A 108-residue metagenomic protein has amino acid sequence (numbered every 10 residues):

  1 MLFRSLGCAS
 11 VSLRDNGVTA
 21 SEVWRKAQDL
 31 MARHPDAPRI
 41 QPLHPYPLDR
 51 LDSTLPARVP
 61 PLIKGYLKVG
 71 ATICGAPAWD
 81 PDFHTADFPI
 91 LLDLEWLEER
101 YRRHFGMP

Functional and structural regions predicted by a protein language model:
M1-T72, P77-D87, L97: Acyl-donor binding region in acyl/amide transferases
P89-P108: Long, continuous compositionally biased terminal/linker segments
